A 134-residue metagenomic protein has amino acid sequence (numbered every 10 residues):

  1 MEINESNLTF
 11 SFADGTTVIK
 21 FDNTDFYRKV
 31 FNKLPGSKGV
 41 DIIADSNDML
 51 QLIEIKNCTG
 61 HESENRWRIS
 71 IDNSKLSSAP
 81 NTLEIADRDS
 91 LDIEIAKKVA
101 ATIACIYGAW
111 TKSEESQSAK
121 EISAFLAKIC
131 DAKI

Functional and structural regions predicted by a protein language model:
M1-V40: Basic, amphipathic N-terminal segments that precede the first structured/catalytic domain
N4-N7, N23, N32, N47 (+4 more regions): Detector for Asparagine
D14-T16, K56, S74: Intrinsic-disorder/low-complexity loop/linker signature
V30-I43, K97-A100, A104-Y107: Short charge-dense sequence patches
K33-G36, L50, D92: Compact, well-ordered interaction domains used in eukaryotic information-processing assemblies
P35, A44-N47, K128-D131: Flexible, charged surface loops at secondary-structure boundaries
I42-A44, L50-N57: Conserved catalytic cores of phosphodiester-cleaving nucleases, focusing on short active-site segments
C58-I134: Catalytic cores of nucleic-acid endonucleases
